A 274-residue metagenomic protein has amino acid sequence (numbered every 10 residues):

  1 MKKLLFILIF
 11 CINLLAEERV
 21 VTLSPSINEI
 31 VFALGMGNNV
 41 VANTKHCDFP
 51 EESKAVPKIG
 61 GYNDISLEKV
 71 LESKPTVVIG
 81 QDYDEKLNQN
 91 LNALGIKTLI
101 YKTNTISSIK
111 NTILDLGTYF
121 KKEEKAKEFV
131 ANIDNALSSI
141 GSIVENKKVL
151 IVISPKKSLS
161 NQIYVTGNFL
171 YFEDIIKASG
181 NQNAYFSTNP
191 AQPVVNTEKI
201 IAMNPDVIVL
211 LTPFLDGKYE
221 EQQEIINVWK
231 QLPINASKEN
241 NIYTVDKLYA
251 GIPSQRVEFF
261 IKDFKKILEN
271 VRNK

Functional and structural regions predicted by a protein language model:
K3-L15: Sec-dependent N-terminal signal peptides
E18-L34, K125-S179: Basic- and aromatic-lined ligand-binding clefts that recognize polyanionic substrates
E18-R19, I65, K110-T118, K125-N132 (+2 more regions): Structured C-terminal subdomain patch of bacterial secreted/periplasmic proteins
R19-Y83, N181-A184: A short, structured surface patch at a secondary-structure boundary
T44, T166-Q192, T212, T244: His/Asp/Glu-enriched short active-site or ligand-binding loop at hydrolase and phosphoryl-transfer sites
F49, Y83, L87-Y119: Flexible loop/hinge segments that line or gate small-molecule binding clefts
I59, D64-G80, I96, N196-P213: Proline-aspartate-enriched helix->loop->beta-strand connector
E85-A93, V207-I226: A ligand-binding cleft/hinge motif common to bilobed small-molecule-binding domains
